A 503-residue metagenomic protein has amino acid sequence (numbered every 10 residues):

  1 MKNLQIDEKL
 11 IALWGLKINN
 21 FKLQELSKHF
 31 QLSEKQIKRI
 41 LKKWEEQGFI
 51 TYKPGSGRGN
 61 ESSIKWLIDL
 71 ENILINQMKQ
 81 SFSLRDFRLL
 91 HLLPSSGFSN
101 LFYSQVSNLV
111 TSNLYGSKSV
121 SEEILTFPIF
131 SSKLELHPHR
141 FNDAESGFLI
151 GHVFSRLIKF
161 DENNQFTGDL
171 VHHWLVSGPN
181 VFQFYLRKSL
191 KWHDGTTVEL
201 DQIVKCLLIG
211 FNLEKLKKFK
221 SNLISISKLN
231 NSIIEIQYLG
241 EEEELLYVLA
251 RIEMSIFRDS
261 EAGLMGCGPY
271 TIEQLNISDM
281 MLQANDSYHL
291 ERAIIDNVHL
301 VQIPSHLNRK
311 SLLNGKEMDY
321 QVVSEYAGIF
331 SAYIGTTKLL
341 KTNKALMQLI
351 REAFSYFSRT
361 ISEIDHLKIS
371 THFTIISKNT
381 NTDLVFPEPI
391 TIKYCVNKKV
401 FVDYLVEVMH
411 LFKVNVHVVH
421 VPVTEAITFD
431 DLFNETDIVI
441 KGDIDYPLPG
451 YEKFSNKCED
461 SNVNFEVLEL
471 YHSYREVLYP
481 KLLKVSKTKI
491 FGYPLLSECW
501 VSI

Functional and structural regions predicted by a protein language model:
G15-N19, I40, N142-A144, L149 (+1 more regions): Aromatic- and charge-enriched surface segment that lines or borders ligand/interaction sites
N19-Q24, F30-Q36, G48, Y52-P54 (+1 more regions): Ligand/substrate-recognition segments at binding pockets and active sites
E45, G55, M347-T380, V402-E407 (+1 more regions): Detector for C-terminal structural segments
S63, K217-A262, C267-D279: Surface-exposed binding/hinge segments that line and control ligand-binding clefts or catalytic entry sites
P128-V176, L470, G492, C499: N-terminal lobe/hinge region of extracytoplasmic solute-binding protein
S132-S146, T196, L245-R251, L478-L495: A structural "hinge/loop" feature
Q283-D286, V322-L349, S358, Y471-Y474: A bilobed periplasmic-binding-protein/Venus flytrap-type ligand-binding module shared by bacterial periplasmic
S287-Y326: Ligand-site clamp/hinge motif
